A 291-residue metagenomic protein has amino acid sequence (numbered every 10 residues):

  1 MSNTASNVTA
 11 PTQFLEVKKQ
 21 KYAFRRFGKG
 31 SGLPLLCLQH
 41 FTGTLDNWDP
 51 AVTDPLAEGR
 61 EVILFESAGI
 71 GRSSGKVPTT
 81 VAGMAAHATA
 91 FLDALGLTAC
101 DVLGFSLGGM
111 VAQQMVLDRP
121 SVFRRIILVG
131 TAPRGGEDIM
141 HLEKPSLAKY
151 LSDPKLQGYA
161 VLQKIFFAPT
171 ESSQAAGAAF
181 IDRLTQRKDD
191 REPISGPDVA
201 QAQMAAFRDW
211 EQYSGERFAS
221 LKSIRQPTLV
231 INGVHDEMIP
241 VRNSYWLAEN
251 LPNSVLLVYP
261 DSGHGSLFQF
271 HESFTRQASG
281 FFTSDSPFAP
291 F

Functional and structural regions predicted by a protein language model:
Q20-S74: Conserved HGGG/HGGXW glycine-rich cap/lid loop of the alpha/beta-hydrolase fold
I63-L103, R276: Active-site loop/oxyanion-hole signature of alpha/beta-hydrolase fold enzymes
G104-G108, A112: Gly/Ala-rich beta-loop-alpha elbow adjacent to hydrolase catalytic centers
L117, R124-L156: Flexible "cap/lid" loop of the alpha/beta hydrolase fold
L142, K164-A219: Alpha/beta-hydrolase
I224, V230-N232, D236: Short beta-strand/loop motif that positions the catalytic acidic residue of the alpha/beta-hydrolase fold
E237-N243: Conserved alpha/beta-hydrolase "acid-adjacent" motif
N253-F291: Catalytic active-site module of serine/aspartate enzymes centered on a nucleophile-bearing elbow/loop
